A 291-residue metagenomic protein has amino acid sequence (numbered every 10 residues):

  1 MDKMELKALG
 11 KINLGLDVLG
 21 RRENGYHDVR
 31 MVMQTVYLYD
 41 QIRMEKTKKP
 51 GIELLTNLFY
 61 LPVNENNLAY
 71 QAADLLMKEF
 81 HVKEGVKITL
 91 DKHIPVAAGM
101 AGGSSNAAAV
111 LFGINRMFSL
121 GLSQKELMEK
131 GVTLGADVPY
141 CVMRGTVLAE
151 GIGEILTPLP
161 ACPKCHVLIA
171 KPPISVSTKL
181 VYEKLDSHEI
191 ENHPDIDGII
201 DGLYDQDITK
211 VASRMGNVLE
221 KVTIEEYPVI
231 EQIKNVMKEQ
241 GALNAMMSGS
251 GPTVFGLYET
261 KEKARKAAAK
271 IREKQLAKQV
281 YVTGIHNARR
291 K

Functional and structural regions predicted by a protein language model:
M1-A98, R116, L120-M128, I152 (+2 more regions): ATP-binding N-lobe of GHMP and related small-molecule kinases
L14, I42-M44, A69, G103 (+6 more regions): Residue-level signal for inorganic ion chemistry
L16, D40-M44, D137-C141, V147-L148 (+1 more regions): Short beta-strand scaffold segments in enzyme catalytic cores
I42, A69, I88, V110 (+4 more regions): Hydrophobic packing within well-folded, soluble alpha/beta domains
K48-P62, V110, D205-M215: Short, basic/glycine-rich phosphate-binding loops at helix/coil junctions that contact nucleotide phosphates
G85, A107, L111-L148: Contiguous, small/hydrophobic- and glycine-enriched helical/loop subdomains that border and often "cap" functional
T89-F118, A136, L243-Y258: Glycine/serine-rich anion-binding loops at beta->alpha junctions that coordinate negatively charged ligand groups
M143, L148-N244, E259-E262, A269-E273 (+2 more regions): Conserved, helical-rich catalytic subdomain that frames metal- and/or nucleotide-binding sites in enzyme alpha/beta
